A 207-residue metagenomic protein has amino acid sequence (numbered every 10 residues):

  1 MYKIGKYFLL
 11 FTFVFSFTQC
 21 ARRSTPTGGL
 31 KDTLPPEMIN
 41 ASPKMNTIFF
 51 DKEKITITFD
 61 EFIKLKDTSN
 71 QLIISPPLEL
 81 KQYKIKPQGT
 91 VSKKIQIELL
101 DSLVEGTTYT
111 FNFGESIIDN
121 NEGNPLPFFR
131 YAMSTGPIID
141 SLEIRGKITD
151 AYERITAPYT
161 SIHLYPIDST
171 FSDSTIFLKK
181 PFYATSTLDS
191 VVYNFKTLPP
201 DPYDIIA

Functional and structural regions predicted by a protein language model:
M1-T18: Sec-dependent bacterial lipoprotein signal peptides
I4, C20-I206: Acidic, low-complexity Ser/Thr/Gly/Pro-rich repeat segments typical of extracellular/periplasmic and surface-exposed
